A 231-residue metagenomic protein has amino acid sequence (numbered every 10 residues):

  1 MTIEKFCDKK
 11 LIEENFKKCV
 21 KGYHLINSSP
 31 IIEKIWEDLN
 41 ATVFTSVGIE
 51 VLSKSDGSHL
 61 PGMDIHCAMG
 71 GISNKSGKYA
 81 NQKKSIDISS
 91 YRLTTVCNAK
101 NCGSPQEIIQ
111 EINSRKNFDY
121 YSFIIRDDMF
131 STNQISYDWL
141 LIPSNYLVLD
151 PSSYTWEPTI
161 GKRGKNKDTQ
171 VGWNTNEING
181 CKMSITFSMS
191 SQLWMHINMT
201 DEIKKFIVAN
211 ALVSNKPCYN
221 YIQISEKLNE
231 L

Functional and structural regions predicted by a protein language model:
M1-G62, C67, N74-L231: Nucleic-acid endonuclease domains
